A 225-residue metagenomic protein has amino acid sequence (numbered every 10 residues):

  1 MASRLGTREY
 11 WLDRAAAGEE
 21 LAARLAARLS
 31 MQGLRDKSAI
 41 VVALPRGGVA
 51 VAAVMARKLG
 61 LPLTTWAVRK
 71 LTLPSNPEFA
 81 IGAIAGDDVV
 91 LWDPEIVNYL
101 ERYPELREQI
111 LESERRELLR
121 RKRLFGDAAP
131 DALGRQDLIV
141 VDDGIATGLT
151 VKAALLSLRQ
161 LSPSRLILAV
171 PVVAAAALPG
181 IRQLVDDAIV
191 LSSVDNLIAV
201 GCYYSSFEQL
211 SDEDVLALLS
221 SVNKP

Functional and structural regions predicted by a protein language model:
M1-P225: PRPP-associated nucleotide enzymes
